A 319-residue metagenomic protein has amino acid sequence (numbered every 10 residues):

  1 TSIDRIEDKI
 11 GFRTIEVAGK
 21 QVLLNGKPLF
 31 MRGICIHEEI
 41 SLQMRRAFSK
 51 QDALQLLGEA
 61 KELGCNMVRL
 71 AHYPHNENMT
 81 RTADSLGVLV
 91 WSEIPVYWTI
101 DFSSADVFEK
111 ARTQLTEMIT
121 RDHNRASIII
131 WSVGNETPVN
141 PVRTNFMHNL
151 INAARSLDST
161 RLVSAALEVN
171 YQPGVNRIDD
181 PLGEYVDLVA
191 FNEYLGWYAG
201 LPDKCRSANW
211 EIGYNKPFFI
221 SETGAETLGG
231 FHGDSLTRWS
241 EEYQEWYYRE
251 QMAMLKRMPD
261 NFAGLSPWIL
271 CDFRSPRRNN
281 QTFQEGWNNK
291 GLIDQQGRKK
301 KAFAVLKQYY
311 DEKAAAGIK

Functional and structural regions predicted by a protein language model:
S2-H148, V163-S164, V189, F219 (+3 more regions): Active-site-adjacent substrate/metal-binding segments within catalytic domains of carbohydrate-active enzymes
E16, H72-H75, E168-Q172, Y194-W197: Short beta->alpha connector loops
R46, N140-R143, V175, L182 (+1 more regions): Alpha-helix N-cap/helix-start motif
N78, I100-D101, Q172-P173, G229 (+1 more regions): Short secondary-structure boundary/hinge segments and terminal tails
M79-T80, Y171-G183: Distinct, well-ordered alpha-helical segments
R112, T116, N176, L201-K204 (+1 more regions): Structural motif corresponding to alpha-helix initiation and N-cap regions
S127-W131, N145, I151-S156, L162-S164 (+3 more regions): Substrate-binding clefts and catalytic carboxylate motifs of secreted carbohydrate-active enzymes
